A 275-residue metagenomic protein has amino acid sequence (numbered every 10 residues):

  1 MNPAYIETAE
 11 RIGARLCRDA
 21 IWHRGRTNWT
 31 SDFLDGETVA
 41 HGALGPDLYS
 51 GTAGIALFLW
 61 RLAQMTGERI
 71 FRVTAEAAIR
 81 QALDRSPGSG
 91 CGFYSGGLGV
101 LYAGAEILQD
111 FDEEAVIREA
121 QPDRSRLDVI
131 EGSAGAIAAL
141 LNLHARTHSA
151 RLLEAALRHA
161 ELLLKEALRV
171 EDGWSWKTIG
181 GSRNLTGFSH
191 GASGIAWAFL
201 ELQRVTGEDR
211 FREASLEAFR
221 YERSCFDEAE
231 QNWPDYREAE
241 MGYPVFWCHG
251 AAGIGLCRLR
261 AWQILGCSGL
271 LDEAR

Functional and structural regions predicted by a protein language model:
M1-R275: Glycan-recognition and catalytic cores of secretory/periplasmic carbohydrate-active enzymes
